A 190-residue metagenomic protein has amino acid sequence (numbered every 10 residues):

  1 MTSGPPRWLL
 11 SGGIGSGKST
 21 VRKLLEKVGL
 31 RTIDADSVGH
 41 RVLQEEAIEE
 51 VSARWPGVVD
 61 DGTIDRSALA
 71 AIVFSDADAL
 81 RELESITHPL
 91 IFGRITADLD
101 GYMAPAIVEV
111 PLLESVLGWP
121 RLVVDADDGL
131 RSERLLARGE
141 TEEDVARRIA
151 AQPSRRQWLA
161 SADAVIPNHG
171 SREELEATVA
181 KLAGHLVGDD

Functional and structural regions predicted by a protein language model:
M1-I64, A180, V187-D190: Glycine-rich phosphate-binding loop of ATP-dependent small-molecule kinases
L25, L113-W119, R156-S161: Short loop/helix-cap segments at secondary-structure boundaries that form the rim of catalytic
R31, S37, P120-L122, D163-A164: Well-ordered beta-strand positions
S37-M103: ATP-dependent small-molecule kinase phosphotransfer cores that center on conserved nucleotide phosphate-binding segments
I48-S52, D128-L136, A146: An amphipathic alpha-helix signature
L83, I107, I166: Residue-level signature of catalytic and energy-coupling elements of molecular machines, predominantly ATP/GTP-dependent
R94-D100, P105-R138: ATP-dependent NMP and nucleoside kinases share a basic, alpha-helical "lid"
R94-I95, A137-D189: Small-molecule kinase domains that catalyze NTP-dependent phosphoryl transfer to phosphate-bearing small molecules
